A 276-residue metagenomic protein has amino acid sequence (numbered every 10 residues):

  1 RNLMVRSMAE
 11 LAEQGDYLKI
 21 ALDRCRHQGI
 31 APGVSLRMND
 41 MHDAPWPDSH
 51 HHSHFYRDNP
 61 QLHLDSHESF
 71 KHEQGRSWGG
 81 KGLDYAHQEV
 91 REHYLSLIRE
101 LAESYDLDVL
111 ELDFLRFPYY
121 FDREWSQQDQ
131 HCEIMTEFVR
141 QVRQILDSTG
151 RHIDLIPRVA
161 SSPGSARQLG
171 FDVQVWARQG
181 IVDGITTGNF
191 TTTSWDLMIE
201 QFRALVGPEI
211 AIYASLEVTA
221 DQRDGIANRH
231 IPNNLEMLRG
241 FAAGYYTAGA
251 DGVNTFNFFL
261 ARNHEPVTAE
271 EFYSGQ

Functional and structural regions predicted by a protein language model:
M4-D23, H27-Q28, P32-S104, D224 (+2 more regions): Active-site-adjacent "subsite" loops/lids of carbohydrate-active enzymes
K19-L22, R26, D147, V206-G207 (+1 more regions): Anion (oxyanion) recognition and catalysis
V34-M38, F114, L216, N257: Glycine-rich, histidine-containing beta strand-loop boundary motifs that form or position
D40-W46, P118-Y120, G164, Q222 (+1 more regions): Short catalytic/ligand-binding loop motif for oxyanion handling, primarily in non-cytosolic enzymes, centered on
P47-R57, E124-Q127, F171, I199-R203 (+2 more regions): Short low-complexity, flexible loop/linker segments enriched in glycine and/or proline with clustered acidic
E89-I212, M237, A242, A250: Active-site neighborhood of glycoside hydrolase catalytic domains
G184-S194, H230-Q276: Substrate-binding cleft of secreted/luminal carbohydrate-active enzymes
I210-A220, G225-I226: C-terminal EAL-domain catalytic cores of bacterial cyclic di-GMP phosphodiesterases
